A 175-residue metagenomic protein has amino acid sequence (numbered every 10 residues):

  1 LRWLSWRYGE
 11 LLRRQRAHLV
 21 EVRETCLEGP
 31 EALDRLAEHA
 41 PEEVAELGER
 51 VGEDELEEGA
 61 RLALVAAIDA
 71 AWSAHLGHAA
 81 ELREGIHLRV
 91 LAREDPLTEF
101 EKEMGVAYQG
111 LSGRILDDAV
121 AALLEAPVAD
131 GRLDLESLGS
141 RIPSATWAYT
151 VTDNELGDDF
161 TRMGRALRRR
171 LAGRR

Functional and structural regions predicted by a protein language model:
L1-R175: Extended, charged helical/alpha-beta scaffold domains that provide interaction surfaces
